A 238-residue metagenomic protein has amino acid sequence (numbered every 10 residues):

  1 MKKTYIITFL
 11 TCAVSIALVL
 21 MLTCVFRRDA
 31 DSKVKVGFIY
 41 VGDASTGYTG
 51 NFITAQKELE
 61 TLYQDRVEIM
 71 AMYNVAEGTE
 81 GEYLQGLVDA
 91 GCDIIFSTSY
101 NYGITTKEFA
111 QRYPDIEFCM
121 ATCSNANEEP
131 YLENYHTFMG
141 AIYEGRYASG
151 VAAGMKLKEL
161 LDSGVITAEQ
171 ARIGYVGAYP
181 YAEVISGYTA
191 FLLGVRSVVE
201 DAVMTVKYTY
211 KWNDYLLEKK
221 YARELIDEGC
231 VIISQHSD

Functional and structural regions predicted by a protein language model:
F9-M21: Hydrophobic membrane-insertion alpha-helices, especially the h-region of bacterial N-terminal signal peptides
M21-K33: Sec-dependent signal peptide cleavage junction
G37-A55, L59, Y63, M70-E80 (+2 more regions): Extracytoplasmic "Venus flytrap"
F38-I39, C92-Y100, E117-A121, E228-D238: Periplasmic-binding protein-like
E68-V88, Y210-E224: Structural motif
Q111-M139: Flexible loop/hinge segments that line or gate small-molecule binding clefts
F138-A168: Hydrophobic alpha-helical segments within soluble ligand-binding/sensing domains
A182-C230: Extracellular/periplasmic Venus flytrap/periplasmic-binding protein
